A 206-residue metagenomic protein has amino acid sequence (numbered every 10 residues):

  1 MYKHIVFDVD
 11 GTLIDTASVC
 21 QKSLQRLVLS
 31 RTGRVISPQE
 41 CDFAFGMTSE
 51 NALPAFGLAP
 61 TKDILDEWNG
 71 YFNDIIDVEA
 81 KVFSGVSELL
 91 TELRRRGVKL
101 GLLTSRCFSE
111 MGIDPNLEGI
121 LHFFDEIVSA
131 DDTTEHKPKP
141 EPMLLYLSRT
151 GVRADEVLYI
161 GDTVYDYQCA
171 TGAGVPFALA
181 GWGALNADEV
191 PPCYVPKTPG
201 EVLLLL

Functional and structural regions predicted by a protein language model:
M1-I5, Q39, T91-R94, C107-F108 (+1 more regions): Asp-based, Mg2+/Mn2+-dependent phosphohydrolase catalytic module
Y2-E88, R95-R96: N-terminal helical cap/lid subdomain that shapes the substrate entry/recognition surface in HAD-like hydrolases
T12, T104-R106: Conserved phosphate-coupling serine/threonine residues in phosphotransfer and NTP-handling enzymes
F43, L58, S105, D132-T133: Short, surface-exposed acidic/glycine-rich loop or hinge patches that mediate macromolecular interfaces
V82, L103, E135: Residue-level marker of regulatory loop/turn positions in helix-turn-helix DNA-binding domains and in histidine
